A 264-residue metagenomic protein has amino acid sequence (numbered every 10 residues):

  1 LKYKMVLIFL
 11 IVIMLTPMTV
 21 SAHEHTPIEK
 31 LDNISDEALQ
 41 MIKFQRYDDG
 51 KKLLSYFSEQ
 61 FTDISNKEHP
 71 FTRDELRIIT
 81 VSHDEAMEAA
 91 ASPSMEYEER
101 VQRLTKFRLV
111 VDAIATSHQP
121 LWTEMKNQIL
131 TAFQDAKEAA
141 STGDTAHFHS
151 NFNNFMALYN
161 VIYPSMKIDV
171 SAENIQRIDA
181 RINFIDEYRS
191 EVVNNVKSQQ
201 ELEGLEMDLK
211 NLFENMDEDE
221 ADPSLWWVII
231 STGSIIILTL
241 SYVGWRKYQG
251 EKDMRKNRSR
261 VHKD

Functional and structural regions predicted by a protein language model:
L1-A86: N-terminal pre-first-transmembrane soluble regions of secretory-pathway and organelle membrane proteins
L1-K2, V6-L15, E214-D264: C-terminal single-pass membrane-anchor helix
P27, L31-A38, I42-Y47, E96-H118 (+2 more regions): C-terminal amphipathic alpha-helix
Y47-F57, E98-R100, F148, F155 (+1 more regions): Solenoid-repeat scaffolds in large eukaryotic assemblies
Q60-R77, E96, Y159-Q176: Short, solvent-exposed, charged loop/turn and helix-capping segments that join or cap alpha-helices on peripheral
K67-K126: Long amphipathic alpha-helical segments with strong coiled-coil/leucine-zipper propensity
V101-A172: Membrane-proximal low-complexity regions enriched in glycine and acidic/polar residues
T145-E206: Extracytoplasmic/lumenal ectodomains and periplasmic regions of secretory and membrane proteins
